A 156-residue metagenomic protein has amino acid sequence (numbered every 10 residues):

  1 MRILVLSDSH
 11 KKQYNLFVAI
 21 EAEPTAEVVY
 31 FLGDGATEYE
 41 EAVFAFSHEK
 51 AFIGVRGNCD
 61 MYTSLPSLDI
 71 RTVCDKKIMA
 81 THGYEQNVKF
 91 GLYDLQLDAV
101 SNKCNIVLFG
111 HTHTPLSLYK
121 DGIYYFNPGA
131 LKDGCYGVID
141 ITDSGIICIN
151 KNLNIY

Functional and structural regions predicted by a protein language model:
M1-E49, D60-Y62, P66-S67, I141-S144 (+2 more regions): N-terminal active-site segment of His-dependent metallophosphoesterases
R2-I3, V100-K103, K120-Y156: Binuclear metal-dependent phosphoesterase catalytic core
V5-S7, V29-D34, I53-N58, M79-H82 (+2 more regions): Active-site neighborhood of phospho(di)ester-bond hydrolases with catalytic His/Asp-centered motifs
H10-Y14, A36-E40, C59-S64, Q86-G91 (+2 more regions): Active-site environment of divalent metal-dependent phosphoester hydrolases
F44, L68-T72, P115-S117: Short secondary-structure boundary/capping segments
H48-A51, I123: A short helix->loop->beta-strand "cap" motif at the edges of active sites that frequently abuts
A51-V88: Helix-adjacent hinge/juxtasegments
F90-A99: Charged helix-capping and loop-helix junction motifs
